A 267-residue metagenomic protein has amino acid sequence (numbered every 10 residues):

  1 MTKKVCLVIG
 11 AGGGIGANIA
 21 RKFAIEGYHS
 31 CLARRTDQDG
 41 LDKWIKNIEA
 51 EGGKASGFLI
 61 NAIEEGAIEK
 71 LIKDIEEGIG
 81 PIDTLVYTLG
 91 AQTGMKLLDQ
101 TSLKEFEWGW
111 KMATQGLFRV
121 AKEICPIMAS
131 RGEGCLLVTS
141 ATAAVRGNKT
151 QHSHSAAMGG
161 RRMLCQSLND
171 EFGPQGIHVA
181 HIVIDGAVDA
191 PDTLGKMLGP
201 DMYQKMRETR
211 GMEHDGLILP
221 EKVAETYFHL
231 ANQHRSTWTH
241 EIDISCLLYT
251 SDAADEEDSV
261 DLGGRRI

Functional and structural regions predicted by a protein language model:
K3-K4, G53-K54, P81-I82, M128-A141 (+1 more regions): Active-site loop of short-chain dehydrogenase/reductase
G12-G13: Conserved glycine-rich cofactor-binding loop
Y28-L41: Conserved glycine-rich Rossmann-like NAD(P)H-binding loop of the short-chain dehydrogenase/reductase
E69, G90-E107, T150: Conserved mid-core segment of classical short-chain dehydrogenase/reductases
A91, C135-G160, Q166, D170-G173 (+1 more regions): Catalytic loop of short-chain dehydrogenase/reductase
D99-F118, L137, R161: Catalytic Tyr-X3-Lys loop
M112-S130: Amphipathic alpha-helical dimer-interface segment in Rossmann-like NAD(P)H-dependent oxidoreductases
Y249-A254: Conserved small/polar residues in nucleotide/adenosyl-binding loops
